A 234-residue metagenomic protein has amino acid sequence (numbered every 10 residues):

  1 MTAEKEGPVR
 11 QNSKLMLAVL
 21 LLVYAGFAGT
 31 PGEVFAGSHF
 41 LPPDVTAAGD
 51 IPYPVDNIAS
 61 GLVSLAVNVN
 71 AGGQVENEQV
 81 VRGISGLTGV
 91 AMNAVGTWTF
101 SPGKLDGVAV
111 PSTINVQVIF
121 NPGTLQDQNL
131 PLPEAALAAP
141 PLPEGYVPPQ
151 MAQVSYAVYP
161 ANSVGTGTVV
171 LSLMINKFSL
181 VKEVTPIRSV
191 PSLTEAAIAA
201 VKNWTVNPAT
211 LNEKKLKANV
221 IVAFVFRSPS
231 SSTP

Functional and structural regions predicted by a protein language model:
E4-V19: Bacterial N-terminal signal peptides that target proteins for export
E6, R10, Y24, A28-P234: Charge-biased low-complexity segments
